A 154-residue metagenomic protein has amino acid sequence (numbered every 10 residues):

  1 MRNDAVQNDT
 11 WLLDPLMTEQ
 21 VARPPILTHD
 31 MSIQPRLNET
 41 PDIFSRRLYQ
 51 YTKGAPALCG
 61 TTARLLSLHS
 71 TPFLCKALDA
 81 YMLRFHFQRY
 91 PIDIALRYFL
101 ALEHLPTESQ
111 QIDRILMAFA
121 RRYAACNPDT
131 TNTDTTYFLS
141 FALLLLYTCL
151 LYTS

Functional and structural regions predicted by a protein language model:
M1-G60, S70-P72, D93, T107 (+2 more regions): Extended coiled-coil/helical scaffold and S/T/P-rich low-complexity linker segments in large eukaryotic cytoplasmic
L65-A125: Amphipathic alpha-helical interface segments within eukaryotic helical scaffold and small GTPase-regulatory domains
T131: All-alpha amphipathic helical-bundle segments outside canonical DNA-binding/catalytic cores that form hydrophobic
D134-Y147: Elongated alpha-helical scaffolds
Y152-T153: Conserved small/polar residues in nucleotide/adenosyl-binding loops
